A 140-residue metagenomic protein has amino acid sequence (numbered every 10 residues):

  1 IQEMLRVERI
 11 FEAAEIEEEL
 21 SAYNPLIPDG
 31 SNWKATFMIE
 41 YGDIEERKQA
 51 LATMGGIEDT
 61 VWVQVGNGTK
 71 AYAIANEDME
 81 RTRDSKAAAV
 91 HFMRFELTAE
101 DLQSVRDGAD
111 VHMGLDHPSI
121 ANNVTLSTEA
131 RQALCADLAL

Functional and structural regions predicted by a protein language model:
I1-L140: Charged, low-complexity intrinsically disordered segments
